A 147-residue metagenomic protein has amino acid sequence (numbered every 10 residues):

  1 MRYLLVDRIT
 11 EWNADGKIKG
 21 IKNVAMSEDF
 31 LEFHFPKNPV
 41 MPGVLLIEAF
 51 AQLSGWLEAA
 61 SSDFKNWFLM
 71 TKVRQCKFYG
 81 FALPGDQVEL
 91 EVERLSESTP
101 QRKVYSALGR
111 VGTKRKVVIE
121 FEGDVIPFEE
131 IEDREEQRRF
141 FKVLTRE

Functional and structural regions predicted by a protein language model:
M1-M41: Catalytic strand-loop segment that frames the active site of acyl-thioester-processing enzymes
Y3-L5, V88, K103: Hydrophobic core residues within well-ordered beta-strands of beta-rich domains
V6, M70-V73, V104, V118: Hydrophobic residues on conserved beta-strands that form the core of alpha/beta folds
E11-G16, F81, E97-R102: Short, conserved beta-turn/loop elements at beta-strand boundaries and strand-helix junctions
F35-P42, L46-W56, M70: Compact, glycine-rich, soluble single-domain proteins
L53-E91, G123-I126: Hydrophobic beta-strand-centered segment that forms part of the acyl-chain substrate-binding groove
P84, E93-E147: HotDog/MaoC-like acyl-thioester-processing domains
